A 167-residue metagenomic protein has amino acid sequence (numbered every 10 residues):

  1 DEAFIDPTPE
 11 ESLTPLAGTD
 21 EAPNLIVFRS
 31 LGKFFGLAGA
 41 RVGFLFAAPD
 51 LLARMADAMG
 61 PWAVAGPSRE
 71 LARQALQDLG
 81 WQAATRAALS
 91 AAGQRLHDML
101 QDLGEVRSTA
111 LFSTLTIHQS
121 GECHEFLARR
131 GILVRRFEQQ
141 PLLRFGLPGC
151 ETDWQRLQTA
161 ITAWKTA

Functional and structural regions predicted by a protein language model:
E2-L37: Active-site pre-lysine segment of PLP-dependent enzymes
N24-V106: PLP-dependent aminotransferase class I/II
F28, R135, F145: Hydrophobic residues at beta-strand termini and immediately following loops that shape nucleotide-binding pockets
A47-L51, I117-S120, C150: Short loop segments at secondary-structure junctions
A56, H124, Q158: A short local structural element in Rossmann-fold oxidoreductases
S90, H97-R130, L143, L147 (+1 more regions): Conserved PLP-binding catalytic core of the aspartate aminotransferase-like
R130-F137, T162-A167: A common structural junction motif
D153-W154: Long, low-complexity C-terminal extensions of enzymes
